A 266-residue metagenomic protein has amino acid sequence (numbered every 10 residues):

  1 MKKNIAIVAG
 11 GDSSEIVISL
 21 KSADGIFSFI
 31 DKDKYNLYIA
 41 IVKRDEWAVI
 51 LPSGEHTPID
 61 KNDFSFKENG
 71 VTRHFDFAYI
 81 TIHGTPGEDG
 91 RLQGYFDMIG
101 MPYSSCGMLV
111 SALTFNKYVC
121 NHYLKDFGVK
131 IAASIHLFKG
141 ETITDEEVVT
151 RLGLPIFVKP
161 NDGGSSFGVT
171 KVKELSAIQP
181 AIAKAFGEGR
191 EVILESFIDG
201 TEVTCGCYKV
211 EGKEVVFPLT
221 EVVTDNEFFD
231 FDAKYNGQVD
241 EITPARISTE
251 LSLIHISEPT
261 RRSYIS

Functional and structural regions predicted by a protein language model:
M1-L109, L113-F115, V119, D126 (+1 more regions): ATP-binding N-terminal substructure of ATP-dependent carboxylate-amine bond-forming enzymes
K2-A9, S13, K21, L113-T201: Active-site nucleotide/adenylate-binding loops and adjacent lid/helix of ATP-dependent enzymes
I41-K43, G107, I135-F138, K173 (+2 more regions): Residues at the C-termini of beta-strands that transition into short coil/loop
T72, S166-F167, E202, E214: Short, mixed charged/polar active-site loops that provide acid/base catalysis or chelate metal/phosphate cofactors
P102-C106, I131, V215-V216: Short hydrophobic/aromatic-enriched beta-strand-loop microsegments
K173-E250: Phosphate-binding site of ATP-dependent enzymes
I254-S266: Single conserved hydrophobic/aromatic residue that forms the stacking wall/gate of nucleotide- or nucleobase-binding
